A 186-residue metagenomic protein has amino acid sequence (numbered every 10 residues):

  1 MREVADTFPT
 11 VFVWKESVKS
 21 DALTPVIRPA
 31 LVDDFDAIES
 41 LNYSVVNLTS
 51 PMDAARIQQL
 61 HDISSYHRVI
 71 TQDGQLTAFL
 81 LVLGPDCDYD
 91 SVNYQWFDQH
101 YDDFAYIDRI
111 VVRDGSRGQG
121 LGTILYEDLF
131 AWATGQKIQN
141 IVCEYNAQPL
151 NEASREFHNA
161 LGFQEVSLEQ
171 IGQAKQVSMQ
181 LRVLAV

Functional and structural regions predicted by a protein language model:
T24-I38: A short beta-loop-alpha structural element at the N-terminal edge of CoA-dependent acyl/N-acetyltransferase catalytic
P25, Q75-F79, A105: Glycine-rich phosphate/pyrophosphate-binding loop shared by adenosine-nucleotide-utilizing enzymes
N47-D73: Active-site rim helix/loop that mediates acceptor-substrate recognition in acyltransferases
L81-R109: Conserved acyl-donor/pantetheine-binding loop and adjacent beta-alpha core of acyl/acetyltransferases and related
V112, G118-A131: Conserved acetyl-CoA-binding loop-helix of GNAT-fold acetyltransferases
A133-A147: Conserved GNAT acetyl-CoA-binding A-motif
A147-S167: Conserved active-site alpha-helix within GNAT-family acetyltransferase domains
S167-V186: C-terminal "cap" of GNAT-fold acetyltransferases
